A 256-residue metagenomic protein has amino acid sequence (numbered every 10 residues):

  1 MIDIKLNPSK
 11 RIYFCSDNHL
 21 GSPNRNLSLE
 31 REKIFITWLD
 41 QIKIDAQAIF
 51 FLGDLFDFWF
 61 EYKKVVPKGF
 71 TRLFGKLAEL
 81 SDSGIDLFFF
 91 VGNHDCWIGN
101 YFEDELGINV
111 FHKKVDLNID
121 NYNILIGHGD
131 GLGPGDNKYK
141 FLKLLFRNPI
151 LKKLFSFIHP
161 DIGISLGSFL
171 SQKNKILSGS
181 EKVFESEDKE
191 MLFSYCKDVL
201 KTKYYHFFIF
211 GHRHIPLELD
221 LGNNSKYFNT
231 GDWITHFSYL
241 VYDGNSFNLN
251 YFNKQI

Functional and structural regions predicted by a protein language model:
I2-R11, C15, L20-I119: Core catalytic region of metal-dependent phosphoesterases/phosphodiesterases, especially metallo-beta-lactamase-like
F14-C15, N123-G127, Y227-N229: Short hydrophobic-aromatic micro-motifs
D17, F252-Q255: Conserved histidine-centered catalytic loops in small-molecule metabolism enzymes
H19-L20, F56-D57, D95, G131-L132 (+2 more regions): Short, solvent-exposed loop/turn segments at secondary-structure junctions
F88, H94-K203: Conserved catalytic scaffold of divalent metal-dependent phosphoesterases
G107-H112, D130, D136-L142, F146 (+1 more regions): Conserved beta-sheet core of the metallophosphoesterase superfamily
D116-I119, T235, Q255-I256: A short acidic, often aromatic-flanked loop/helix-cap motif at beta-alpha or helix-coil junctions that lines enzyme
